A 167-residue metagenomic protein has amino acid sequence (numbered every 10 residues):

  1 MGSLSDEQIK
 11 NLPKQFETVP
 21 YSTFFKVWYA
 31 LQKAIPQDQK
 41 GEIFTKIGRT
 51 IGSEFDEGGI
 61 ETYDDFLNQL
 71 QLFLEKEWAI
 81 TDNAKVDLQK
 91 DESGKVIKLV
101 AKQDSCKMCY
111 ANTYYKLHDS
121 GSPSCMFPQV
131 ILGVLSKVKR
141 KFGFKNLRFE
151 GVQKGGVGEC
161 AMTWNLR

Functional and structural regions predicted by a protein language model:
M1-P123, R148-E159, R167: N-terminal accessory segment detector
G121-R140: Active-site helix/loop of acyl-thioester processing domains in fatty-acid/polyketide metabolism, spanning hotdog-fold
K139-E150: Domain-length accessory/inserted modules outside core catalytic folds
